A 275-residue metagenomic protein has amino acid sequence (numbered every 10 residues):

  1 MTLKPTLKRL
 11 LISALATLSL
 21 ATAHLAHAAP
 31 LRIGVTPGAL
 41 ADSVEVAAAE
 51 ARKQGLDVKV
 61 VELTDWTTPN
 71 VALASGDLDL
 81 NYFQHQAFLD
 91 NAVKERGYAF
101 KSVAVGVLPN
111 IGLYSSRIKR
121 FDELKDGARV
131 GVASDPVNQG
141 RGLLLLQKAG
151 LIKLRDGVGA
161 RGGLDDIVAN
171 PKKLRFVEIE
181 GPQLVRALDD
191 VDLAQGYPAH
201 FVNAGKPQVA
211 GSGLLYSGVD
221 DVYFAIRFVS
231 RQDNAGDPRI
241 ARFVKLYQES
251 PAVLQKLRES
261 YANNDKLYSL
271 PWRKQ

Functional and structural regions predicted by a protein language model:
P37-K59: Short, polar/charged alpha-helical segment
G38, E62-W66, G76, L80-D90 (+4 more regions): Beta->alpha turn/N-cap motifs
V61-V71, V158-R186: Short helix-initiation/N-cap motifs at beta->coil->alpha
W66-Y98, G112-L113, K119, G142 (+1 more regions): Pocket-flanking alpha-helical
N91-V103, S116-I118, D190, Q195 (+1 more regions): Ligand-binding "clamshell"
V103-K153, L254: A conserved helix-loop-strand patch within extracytoplasmic ligand-binding domains of the periplasmic binding
N110-F121, F224-R239: A bilobed periplasmic-binding-protein/Venus flytrap-type ligand-binding module shared by bacterial periplasmic
G140-Q147, Y247-Y268: Periplasmic-binding protein-like
